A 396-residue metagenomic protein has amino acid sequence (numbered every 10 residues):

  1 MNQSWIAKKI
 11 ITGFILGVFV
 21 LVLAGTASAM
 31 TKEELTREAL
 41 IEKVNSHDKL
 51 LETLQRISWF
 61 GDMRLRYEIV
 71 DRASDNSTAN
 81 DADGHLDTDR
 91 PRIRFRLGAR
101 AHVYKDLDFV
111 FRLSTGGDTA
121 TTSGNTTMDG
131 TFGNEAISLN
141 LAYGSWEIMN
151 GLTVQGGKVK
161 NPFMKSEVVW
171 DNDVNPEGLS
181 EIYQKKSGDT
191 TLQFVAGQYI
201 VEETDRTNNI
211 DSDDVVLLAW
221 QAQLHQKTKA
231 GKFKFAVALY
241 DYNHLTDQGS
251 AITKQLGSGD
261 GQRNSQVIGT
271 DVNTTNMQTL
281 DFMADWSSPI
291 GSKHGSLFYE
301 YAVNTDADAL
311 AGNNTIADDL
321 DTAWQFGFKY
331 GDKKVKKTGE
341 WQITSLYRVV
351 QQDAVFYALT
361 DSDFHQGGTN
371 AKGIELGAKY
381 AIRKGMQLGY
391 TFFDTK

Functional and structural regions predicted by a protein language model:
N2-A82: N-terminal periplasmic/intermembrane-space "pro-region" immediately following the signal or transit peptide
M30-R56, G98, W286-I290, H294 (+2 more regions): Secretion/assembly modules of Gram-negative surface proteins
D62, R90-R94, A136-L141, P176-G178 (+4 more regions): Transmembrane beta-barrel architecture of outer-membrane proteins
R66-R94, A99-N150, F163-D171, V272 (+2 more regions): Surface-exposed loop and membrane-interface regions of Gram-negative outer-membrane beta-barrel proteins
L113-T115, K158-K160, F392-D394: A mature extracytoplasmic/lumenal domain signature
S114, T204, H244-T246, Q352-F356 (+1 more regions): Short active-site-adjacent structural elements
I148-V154, P162, S166-E167, D171-I343 (+3 more regions): Signature for the C-terminal beta-barrel architecture of outer-membrane proteins
D332-V335, Y347-A354, D361-K396: C-terminal functional modules
